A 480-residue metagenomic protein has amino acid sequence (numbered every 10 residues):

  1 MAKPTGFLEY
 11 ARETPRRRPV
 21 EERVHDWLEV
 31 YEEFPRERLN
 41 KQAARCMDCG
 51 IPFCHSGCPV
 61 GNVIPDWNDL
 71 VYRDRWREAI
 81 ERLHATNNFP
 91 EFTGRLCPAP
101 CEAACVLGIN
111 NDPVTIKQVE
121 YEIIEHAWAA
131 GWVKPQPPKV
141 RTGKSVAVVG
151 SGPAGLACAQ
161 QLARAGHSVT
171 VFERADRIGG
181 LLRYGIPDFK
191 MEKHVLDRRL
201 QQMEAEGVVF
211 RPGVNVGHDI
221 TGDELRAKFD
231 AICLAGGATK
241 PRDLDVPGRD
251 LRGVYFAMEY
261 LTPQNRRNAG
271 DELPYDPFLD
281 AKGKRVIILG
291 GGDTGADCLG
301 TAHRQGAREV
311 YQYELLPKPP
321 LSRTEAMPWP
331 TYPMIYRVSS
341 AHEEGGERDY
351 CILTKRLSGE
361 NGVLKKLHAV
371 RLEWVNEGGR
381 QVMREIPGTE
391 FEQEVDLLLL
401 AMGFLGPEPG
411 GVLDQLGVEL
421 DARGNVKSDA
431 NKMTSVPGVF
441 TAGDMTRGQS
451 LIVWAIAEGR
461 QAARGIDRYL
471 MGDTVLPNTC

Functional and structural regions predicted by a protein language model:
P4-V20, E29, A43, M47 (+3 more regions): Short Fe-S-cluster ligation motifs
T5-E32, G61-R73, E78-L83, N87 (+10 more regions): Beta1-alpha1 glycine-rich phosphate/pyrophosphate-binding loop at the start of Rossmann-like nucleotide-binding domains
A44-D66, F89-N110: Local cysteine-cluster metal-coordination motifs and their immediate loop/turn environment, predominantly Fe-S cluster
I123-V140, R198-H218, P241-Q305, L420-S435: Glycine-rich dinucleotide-binding loop and its adjacent helix/turn
V140, S145-V149, D197-V246, K355-E377 (+2 more regions): Feature captures the FAD/FMN-dependent oxidoreductase FAD-binding
V146-V148, V169, V286, V439: Conserved hydrophobic helix-helix packing surfaces used for dimerization/oligomerization
D250-G283, V363, V375-Q449: FAD-site-proximal beta/loop scaffold in flavoenzymes
G295-G300, Q305, M445-L476: A conserved FAD-binding loop/helix module that cradles the flavin
